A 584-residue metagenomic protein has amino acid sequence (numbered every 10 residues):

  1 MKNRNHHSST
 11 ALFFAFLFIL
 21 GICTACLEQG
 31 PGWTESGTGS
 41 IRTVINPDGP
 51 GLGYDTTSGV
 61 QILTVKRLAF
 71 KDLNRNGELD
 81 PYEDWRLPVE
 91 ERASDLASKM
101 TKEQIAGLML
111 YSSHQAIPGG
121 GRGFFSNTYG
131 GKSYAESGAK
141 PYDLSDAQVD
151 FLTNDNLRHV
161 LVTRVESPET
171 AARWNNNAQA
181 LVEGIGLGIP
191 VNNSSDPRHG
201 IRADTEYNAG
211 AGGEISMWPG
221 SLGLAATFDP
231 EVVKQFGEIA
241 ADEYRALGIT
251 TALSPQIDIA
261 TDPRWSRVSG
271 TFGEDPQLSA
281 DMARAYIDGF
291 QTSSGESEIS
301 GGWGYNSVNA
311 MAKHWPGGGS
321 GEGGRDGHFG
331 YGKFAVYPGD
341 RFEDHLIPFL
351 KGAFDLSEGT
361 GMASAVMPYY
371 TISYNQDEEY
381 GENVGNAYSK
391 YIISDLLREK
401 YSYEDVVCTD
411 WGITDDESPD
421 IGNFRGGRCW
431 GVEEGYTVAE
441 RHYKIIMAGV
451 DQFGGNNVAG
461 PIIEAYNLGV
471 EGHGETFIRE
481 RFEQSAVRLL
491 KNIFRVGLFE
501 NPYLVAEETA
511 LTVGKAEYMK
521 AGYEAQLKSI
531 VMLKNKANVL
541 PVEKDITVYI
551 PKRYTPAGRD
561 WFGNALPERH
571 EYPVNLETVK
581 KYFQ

Functional and structural regions predicted by a protein language model:
M1-K2, L27: N-terminal hydrophobic targeting signals that begin at the initiator methionine
K2-F13: Bacterial N-terminal signal peptides that target proteins for export
F13-C23: Bacterial N-terminal signal peptides
C26-Q584: Glycoside hydrolase catalytic-domain context in secreted enzymes
